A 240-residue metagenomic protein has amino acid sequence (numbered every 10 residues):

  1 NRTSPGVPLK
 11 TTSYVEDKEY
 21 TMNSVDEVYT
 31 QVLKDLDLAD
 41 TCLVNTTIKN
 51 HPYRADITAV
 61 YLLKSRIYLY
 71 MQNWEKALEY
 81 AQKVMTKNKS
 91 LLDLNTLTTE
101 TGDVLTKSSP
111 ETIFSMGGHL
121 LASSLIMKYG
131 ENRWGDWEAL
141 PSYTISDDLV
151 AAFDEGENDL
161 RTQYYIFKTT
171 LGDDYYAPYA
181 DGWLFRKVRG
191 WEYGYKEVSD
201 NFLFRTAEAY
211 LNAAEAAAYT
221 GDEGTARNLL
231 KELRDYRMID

Functional and structural regions predicted by a protein language model:
N1-N45, K49, R234-Y236: Aromatic-anchored glycine-rich loop motif in surface-exposed flexible loops
G6-K10, Y14, Y29, R54 (+1 more regions): Hydrophobic-face positions in mid-chain alpha helices that act as interaction patches
